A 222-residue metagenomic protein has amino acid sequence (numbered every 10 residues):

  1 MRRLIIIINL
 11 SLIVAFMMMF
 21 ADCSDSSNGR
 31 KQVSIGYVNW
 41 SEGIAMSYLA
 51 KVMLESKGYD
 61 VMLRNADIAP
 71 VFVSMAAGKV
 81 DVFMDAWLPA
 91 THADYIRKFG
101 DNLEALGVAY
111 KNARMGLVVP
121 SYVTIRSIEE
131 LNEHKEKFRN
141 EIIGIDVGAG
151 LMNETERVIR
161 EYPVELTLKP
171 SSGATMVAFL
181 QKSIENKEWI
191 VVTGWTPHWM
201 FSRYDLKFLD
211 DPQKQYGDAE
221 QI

Functional and structural regions predicted by a protein language model:
M18-D22: C-terminal motif of bacterial Sec signal peptides marking the signal peptidase cleavage site
S24-S26: Bacterial signal peptide processing site
G29-E42, Y59-R64, R139-I143: Short, well-ordered beta-strand elements
W40-S41, M62-S74, L168-F179: Short helix-initiation/N-cap motifs at beta->coil->alpha
S47, D67-D101, A178-F179, W199-D205: Pocket-flanking alpha-helical
A50-G58, E133-K169: Ligand-binding cleft/hinge of the Venus flytrap
D101-G148: A conserved helix-loop-strand patch within extracytoplasmic ligand-binding domains of the periplasmic binding
V108-G116, A174, M200-I222: Periplasmic-binding protein-like
